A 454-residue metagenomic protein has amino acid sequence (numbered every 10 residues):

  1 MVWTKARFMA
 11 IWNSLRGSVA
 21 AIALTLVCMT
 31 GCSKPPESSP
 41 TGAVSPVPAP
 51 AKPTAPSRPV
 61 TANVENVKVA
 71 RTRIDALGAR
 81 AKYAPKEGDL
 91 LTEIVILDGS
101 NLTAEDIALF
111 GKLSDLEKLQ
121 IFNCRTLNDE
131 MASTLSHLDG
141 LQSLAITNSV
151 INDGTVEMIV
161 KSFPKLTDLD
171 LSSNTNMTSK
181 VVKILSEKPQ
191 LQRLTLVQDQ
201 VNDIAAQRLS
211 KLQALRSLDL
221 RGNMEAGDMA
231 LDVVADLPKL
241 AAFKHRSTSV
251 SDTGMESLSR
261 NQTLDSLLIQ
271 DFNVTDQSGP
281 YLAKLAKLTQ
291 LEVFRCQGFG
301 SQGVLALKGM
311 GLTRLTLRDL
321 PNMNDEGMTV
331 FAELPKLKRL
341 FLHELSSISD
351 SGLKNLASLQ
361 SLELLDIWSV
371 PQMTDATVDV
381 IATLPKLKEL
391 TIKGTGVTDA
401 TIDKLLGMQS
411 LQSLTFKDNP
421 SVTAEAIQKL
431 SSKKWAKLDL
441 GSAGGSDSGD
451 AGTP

Functional and structural regions predicted by a protein language model:
W3-A20: Bacterial N-terminal signal peptides that target proteins for export
V19-M29: Bacterial N-terminal signal peptides
C32-P35: Bacterial signal peptide processing site
S39-T41, S45: Acidic, Pro/Ser/Gly/Ala-rich intrinsically disordered segments
P48-N101, K434-P454: The feature captures the LRR N-terminal capping module
R73, L77-R80, L109-L116, L138: Structured segments of extracytoplasmic/periplasmic soluble domains in secreted or envelope-associated proteins
L90-D106, D115-M131, G140-I151, K165-M177 (+13 more regions): Concave beta-strand-loop units of leucine-rich repeat
E105-G111, E130-S136, G154-K161, K180-S186 (+10 more regions): Recurring C-terminal helix/loop segment of individual leucine-rich repeat
